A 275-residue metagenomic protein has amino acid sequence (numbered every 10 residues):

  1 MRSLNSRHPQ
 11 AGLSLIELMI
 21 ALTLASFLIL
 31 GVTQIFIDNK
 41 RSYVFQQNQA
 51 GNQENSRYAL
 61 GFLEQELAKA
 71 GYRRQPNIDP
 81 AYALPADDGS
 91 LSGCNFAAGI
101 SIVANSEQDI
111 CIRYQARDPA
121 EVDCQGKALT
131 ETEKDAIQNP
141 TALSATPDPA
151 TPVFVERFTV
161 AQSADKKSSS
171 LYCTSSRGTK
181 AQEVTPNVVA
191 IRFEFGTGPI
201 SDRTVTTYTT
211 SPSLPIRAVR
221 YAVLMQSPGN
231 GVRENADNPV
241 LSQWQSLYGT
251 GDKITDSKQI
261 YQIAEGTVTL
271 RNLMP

Functional and structural regions predicted by a protein language model:
R2-A70: Aliphatic-rich helix starts adjacent to a transmembrane/signal segment
G12, Q34, S42, A50-G51 (+6 more regions): Residue-level preference for alpha-helix termini and adjacent loops
L22-A25, T33-I35, Q47, P80-A86 (+1 more regions): N-terminal start-of-chain detector that recognizes signal peptides and the immediate post-cleavage beginning
I29-T33, R73-P76, A81-S92, F96 (+1 more regions): Long, hydrophobic/aromatic-enriched structural stretches that serve as scaffold segments
D38-N48, F154-G178, V240-G251: Short, compositionally biased strand/turn segments that nucleate or flank brief secondary-structure elements
N39-R41, L84, Q259: A generic membrane alpha-helix/interface feature
G51, N55-Y58, A68, R74-N77 (+4 more regions): Short linear sequence signals and composition-biased patches located at protein termini or domain-edge surfaces
A86-S201, P215-A218: Surface-exposed loop/linker segments characteristic of extracytoplasmic
